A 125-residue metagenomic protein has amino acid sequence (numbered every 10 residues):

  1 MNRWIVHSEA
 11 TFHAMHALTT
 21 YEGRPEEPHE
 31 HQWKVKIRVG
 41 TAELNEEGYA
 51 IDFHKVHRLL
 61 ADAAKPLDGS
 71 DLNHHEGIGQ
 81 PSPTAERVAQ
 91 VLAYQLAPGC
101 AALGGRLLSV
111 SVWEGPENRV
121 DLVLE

Functional and structural regions predicted by a protein language model:
M1-E125: Charge-rich, low-complexity N-terminal segments
